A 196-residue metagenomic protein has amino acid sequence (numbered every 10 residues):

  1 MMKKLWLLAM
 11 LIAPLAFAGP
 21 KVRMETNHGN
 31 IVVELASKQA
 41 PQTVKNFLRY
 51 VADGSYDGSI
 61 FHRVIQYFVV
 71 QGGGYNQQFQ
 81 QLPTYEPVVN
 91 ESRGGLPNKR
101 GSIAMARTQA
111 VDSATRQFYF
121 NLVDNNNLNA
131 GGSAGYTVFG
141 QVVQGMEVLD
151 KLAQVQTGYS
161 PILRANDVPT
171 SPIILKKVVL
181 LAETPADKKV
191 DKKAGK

Functional and structural regions predicted by a protein language model:
M2, A16-K196: Cyclophilin-like peptidyl-prolyl cis-trans isomerases
M2-A9: Sec-dependent signal peptide recognition, specifically the positively charged N-region followed immediately by
A9-M10, Q77: A periodicity- and composition-biased signal for non-globular, repetitive helical segments
